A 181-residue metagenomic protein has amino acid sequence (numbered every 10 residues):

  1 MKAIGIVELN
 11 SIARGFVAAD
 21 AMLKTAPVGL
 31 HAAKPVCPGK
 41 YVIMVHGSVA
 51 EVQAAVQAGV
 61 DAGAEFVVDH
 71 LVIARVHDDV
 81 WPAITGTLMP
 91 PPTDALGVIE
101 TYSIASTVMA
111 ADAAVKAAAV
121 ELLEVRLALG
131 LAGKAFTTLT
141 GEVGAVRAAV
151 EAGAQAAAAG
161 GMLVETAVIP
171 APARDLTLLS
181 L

Functional and structural regions predicted by a protein language model:
K2-G39, Q53-G86, P90-K134, T140-L181: Long, contiguous binding/interaction regions
M44-A50: Glycine-rich loop at the start of a catalytic domain that most often binds anionic cofactors/ligands
